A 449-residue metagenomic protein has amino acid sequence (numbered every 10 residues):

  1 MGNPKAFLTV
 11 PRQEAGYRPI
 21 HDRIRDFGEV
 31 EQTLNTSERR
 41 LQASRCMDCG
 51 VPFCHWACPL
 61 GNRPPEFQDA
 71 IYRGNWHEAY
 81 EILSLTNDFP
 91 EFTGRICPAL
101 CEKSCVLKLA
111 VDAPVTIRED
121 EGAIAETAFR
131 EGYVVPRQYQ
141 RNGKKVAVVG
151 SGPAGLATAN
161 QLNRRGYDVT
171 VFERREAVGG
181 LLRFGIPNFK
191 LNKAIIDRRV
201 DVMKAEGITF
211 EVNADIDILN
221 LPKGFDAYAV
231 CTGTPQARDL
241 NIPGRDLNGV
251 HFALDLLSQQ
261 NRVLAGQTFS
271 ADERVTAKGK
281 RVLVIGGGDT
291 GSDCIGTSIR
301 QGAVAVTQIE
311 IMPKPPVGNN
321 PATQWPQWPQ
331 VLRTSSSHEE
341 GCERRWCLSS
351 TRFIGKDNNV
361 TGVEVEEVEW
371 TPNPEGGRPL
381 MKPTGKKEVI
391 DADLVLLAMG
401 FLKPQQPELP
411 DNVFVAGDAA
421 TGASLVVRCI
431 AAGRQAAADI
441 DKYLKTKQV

Functional and structural regions predicted by a protein language model:
M1-S37, Q42, E121-V449: Residues forming the flavin
R23-L41, R63-R95, V111-Q138: Ferredoxin-type iron-sulfur electron-transfer modules in oxidoreductases and energy-metabolism complexes
R45-V51, D88, A420-V426: Glycine-rich phosphate/pyrophosphate-binding beta-alpha loops
C46-C49, C97, C105, D272 (+2 more regions): Functionally engaged cysteine thiol sites
D48-R73, T93-G122, T170, R174-A177 (+1 more regions): Iron-sulfur cluster-binding cysteine motifs and their immediate structural context in ferredoxin-like electron-transfer
C49-P52, H77, F89, R130 (+2 more regions): A general structural signal for well-ordered secondary-structure junctions
